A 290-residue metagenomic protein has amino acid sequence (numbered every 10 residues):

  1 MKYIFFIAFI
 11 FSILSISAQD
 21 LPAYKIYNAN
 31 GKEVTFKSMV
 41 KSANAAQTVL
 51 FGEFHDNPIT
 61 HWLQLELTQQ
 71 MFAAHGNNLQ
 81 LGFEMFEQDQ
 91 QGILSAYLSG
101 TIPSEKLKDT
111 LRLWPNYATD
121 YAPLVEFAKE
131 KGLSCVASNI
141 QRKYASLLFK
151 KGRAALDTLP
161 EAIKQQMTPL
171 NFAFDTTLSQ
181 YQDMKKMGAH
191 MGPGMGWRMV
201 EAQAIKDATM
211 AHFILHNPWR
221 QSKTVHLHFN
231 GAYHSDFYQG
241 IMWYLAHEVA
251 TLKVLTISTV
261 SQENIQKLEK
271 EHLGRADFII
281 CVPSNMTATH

Functional and structural regions predicted by a protein language model:
Y3-L14: Sec-dependent N-terminal signal peptides
S17-H290: Compositional signal for N-terminal targeting/processing segments
